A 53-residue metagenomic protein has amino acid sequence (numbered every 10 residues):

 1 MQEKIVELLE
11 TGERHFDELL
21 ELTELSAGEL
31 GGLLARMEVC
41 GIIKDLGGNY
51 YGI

Functional and structural regions predicted by a protein language model:
M1-L25: Short amphipathic alpha-helical interface segments
E18, E29, L46-G47: A generic structural-conservation signal
E21, G32, N49-Y50: Proline- and acidic/polar-enriched loop/turn elements at helix boundaries
E24-E38: Short amphipathic alpha-helical interaction segments
E38-Y50: A short, conserved structural fragment
